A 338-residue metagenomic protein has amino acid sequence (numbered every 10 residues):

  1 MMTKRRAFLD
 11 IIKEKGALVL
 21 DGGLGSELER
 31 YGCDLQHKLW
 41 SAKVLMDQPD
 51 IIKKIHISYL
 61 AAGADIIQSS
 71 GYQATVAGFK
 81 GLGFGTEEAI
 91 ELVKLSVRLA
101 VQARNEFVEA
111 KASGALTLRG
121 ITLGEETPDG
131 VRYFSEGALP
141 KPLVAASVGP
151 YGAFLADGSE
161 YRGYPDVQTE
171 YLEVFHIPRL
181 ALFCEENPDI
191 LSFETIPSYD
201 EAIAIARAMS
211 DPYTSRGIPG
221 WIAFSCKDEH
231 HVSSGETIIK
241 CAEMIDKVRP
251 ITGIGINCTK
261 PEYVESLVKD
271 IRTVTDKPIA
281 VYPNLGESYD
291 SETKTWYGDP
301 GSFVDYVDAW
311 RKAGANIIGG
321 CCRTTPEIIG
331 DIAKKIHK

Functional and structural regions predicted by a protein language model:
M1-K338: Domain-level signal for soluble alpha/beta catalytic cores
